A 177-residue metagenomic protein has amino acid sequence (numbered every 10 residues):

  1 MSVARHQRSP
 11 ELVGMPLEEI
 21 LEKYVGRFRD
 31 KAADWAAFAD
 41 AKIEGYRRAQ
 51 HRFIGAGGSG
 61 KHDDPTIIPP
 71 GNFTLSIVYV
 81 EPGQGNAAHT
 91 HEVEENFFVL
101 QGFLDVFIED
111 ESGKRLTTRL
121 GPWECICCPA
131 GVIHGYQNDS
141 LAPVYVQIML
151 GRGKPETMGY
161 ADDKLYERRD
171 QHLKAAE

Functional and structural regions predicted by a protein language model:
M1-N72, K164-E177: A short, N-terminal "cap"/entry segment at the start of jelly-roll beta-barrel domains of the cupin/DSBH fold
S2-L12, D110, G135-E177: Double-stranded beta-helix
A56-D63, T74-H91, A130: Conserved short histidine dyad/triad with adjacent acidic residue
D63-P69, N86-H91, I108, T117-T118 (+1 more regions): Short histidine-centered beta-strand/loop micro-motifs that create catalytic or ligand/metal-coordination sites
I77-V78, A88-H89, E94-V99, T118 (+1 more regions): His/acidic/aromatic-lined binding-pocket segments of jelly-roll/cupin-type domains and related regulatory beta-sandwich
P82, V93-E95, V99-D105, E109-D110: Glycine- and acidic-residue-biased ligand/ion/polar-headgroup-sensing regions
Q84-A87, D105, I126, A130-G135: Histidine-centered metal-chelating micro-motifs
D110-A130: Short acidic-glycine-tyrosine-enriched beta hairpin
